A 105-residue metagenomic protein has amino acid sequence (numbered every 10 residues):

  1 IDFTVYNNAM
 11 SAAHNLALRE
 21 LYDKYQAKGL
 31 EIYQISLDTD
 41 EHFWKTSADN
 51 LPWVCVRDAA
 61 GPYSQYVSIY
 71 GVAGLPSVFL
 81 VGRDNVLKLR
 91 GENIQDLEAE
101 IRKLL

Functional and structural regions predicted by a protein language model:
I1, N8-M10, T39-F43, Y63-Q65 (+2 more regions): Flexible loop/turn segments at secondary-structure boundaries
D2-E20: Conserved redox-active cysteine motifs that mediate thiol-disulfide chemistry, especially di-cysteine Cys-X(1-2)-Cys
A12-L16, T46, I69, E92: Generic recognition of short, well-ordered alpha-helical segments
N15, R19, E41, K45 (+1 more regions): Extracytoplasmic/secreted envelope proteins and their assembly/folding machinery, especially bacterial periplasmic
E20-A27, K103: Secondary-structure boundary motif
K24-Y63, S68, V72-L75: Conserved segment of the thioredoxin-like fold in thiol-based oxidoreductases
G61-L104: Thiol/disulfide oxidoreductase modules built on the thioredoxin-like
